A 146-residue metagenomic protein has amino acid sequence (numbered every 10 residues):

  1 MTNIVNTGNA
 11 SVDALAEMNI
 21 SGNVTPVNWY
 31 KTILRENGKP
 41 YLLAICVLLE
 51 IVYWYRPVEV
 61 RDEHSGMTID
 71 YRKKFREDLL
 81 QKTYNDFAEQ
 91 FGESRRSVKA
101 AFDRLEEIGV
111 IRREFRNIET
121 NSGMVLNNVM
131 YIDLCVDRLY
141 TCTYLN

Functional and structural regions predicted by a protein language model:
M1-E89: Short recognition helix of helix-turn-helix/winged-helix DNA-binding domains
L34-R35, G92, R96, L145: Short linear sequence elements within intrinsically disordered, low-complexity coil regions
V58-N127: Winged helix-turn-helix DNA-binding recognition segment
M130-N146: Short, amphipathic alpha-helical interaction segments positioned at domain boundaries
